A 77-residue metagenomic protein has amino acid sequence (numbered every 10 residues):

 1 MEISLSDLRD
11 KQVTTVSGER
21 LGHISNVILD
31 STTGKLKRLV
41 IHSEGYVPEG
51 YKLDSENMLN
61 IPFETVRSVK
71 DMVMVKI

Functional and structural regions predicted by a protein language model:
M1-I77: Peripheral interaction segments used for macromolecular assembly
